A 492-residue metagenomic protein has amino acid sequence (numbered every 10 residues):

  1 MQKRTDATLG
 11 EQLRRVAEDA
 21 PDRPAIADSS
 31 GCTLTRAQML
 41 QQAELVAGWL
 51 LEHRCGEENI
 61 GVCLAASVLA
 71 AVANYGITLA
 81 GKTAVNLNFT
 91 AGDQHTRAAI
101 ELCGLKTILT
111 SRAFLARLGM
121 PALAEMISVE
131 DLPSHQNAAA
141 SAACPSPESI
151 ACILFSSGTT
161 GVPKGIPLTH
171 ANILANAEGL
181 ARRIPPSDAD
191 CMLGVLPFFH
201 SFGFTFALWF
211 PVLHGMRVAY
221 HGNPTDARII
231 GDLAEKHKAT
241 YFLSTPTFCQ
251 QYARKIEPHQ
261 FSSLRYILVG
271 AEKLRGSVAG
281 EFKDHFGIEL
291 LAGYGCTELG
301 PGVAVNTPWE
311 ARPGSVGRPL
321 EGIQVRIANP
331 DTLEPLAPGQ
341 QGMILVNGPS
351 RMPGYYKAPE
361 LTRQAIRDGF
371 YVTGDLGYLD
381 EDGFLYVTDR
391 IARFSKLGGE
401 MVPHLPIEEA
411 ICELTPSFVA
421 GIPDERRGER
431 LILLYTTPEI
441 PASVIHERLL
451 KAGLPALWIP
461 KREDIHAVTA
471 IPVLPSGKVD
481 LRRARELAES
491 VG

Functional and structural regions predicted by a protein language model:
D6, P21-D22, N137-V162, R182-C191: Conserved pre-ATP/AMP-binding loop-to-beta segment of ANL
R14, P24-R54, G61-A71, Y75 (+2 more regions): Conserved AMP-binding/adenylate-forming core of the ANL superfamily
T33-A37, A151-E178: Conserved AMP-binding A3 loop
I108, F242, G348, P353-G354 (+3 more regions): AMP-binding/adenylate-forming catalytic core of the ANL superfamily
L174-C191, F199-T240, K255: Conserved AMP-binding/adenylation subdomain of ANL enzymes
A239-S244, A253-R312, Q324: Gly/Ser/Thr-rich phosphate-binding loop
R318-G322, E334-Q364, L397-V402: Conserved ATP/PPi-binding loop(s) of AMP-dependent carboxylate-activating enzymes
E429, L454-K478: AMP-binding/adenylate-forming catalytic domain of the ANL superfamily
